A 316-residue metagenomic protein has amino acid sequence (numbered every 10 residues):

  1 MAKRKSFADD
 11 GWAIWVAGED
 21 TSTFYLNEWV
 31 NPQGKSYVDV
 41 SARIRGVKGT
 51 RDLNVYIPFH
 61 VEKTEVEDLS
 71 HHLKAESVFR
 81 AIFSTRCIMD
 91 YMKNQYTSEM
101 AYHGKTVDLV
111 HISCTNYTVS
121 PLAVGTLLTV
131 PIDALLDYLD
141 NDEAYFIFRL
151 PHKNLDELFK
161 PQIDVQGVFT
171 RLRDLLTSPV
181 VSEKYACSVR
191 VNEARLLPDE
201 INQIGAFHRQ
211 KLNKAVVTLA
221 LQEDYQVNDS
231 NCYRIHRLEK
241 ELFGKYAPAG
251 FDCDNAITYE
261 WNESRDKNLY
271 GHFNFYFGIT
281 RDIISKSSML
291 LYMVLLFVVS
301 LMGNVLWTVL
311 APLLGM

Functional and structural regions predicted by a protein language model:
M1-A144, L306: N-terminal pre-first-transmembrane soluble regions of secretory-pathway and organelle membrane proteins
N31-G34, R43-L53, A144-S178, F207-K211 (+2 more regions): A structural signal for beta-rich interaction modules in eukaryotic proteins
I57-K63, L73-V78, K153, I163-D174 (+1 more regions): Amphipathic alpha-helical scaffolding segments
V66, L155-F159, Q226-N228, I284: Intrinsically disordered, low-complexity acidic/polar segments
F79-F83, M89-D90, L158, S182 (+1 more regions): Soluble regions of membrane-associated proteins that transit the secretory/organelle pathway
H103-L176, F251-K267: A surface-exposed beta-strand-loop module
S178-D282: Intrinsically disordered, low-complexity linkers and stems that provide flexible hinges in membrane-associated
T280-M316: Hydrophobic, helix-forming membrane-interacting segments
